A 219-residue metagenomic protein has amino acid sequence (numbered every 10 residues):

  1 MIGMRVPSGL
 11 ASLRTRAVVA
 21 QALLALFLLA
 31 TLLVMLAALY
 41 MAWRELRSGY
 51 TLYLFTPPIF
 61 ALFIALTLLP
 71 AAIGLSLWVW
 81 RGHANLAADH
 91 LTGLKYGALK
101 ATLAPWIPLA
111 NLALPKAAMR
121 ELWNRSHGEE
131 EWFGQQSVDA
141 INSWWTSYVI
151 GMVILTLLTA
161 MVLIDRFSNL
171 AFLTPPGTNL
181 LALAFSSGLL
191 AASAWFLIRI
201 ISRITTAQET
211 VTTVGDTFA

Functional and structural regions predicted by a protein language model:
M1-T51, A71-W106, A110-I154, L158-P176 (+2 more regions): Membrane-interface extramembranous regions at the lipid-water interface
L54-P70: Interfacial helix-start motif at the membrane-water boundary
